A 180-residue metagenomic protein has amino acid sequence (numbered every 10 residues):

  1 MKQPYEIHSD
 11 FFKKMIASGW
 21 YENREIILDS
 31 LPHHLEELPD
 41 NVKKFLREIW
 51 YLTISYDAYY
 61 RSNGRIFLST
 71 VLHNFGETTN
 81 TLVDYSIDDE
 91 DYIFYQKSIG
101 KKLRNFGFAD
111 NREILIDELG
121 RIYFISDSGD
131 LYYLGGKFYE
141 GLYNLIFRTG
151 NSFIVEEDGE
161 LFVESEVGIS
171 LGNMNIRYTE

Functional and structural regions predicted by a protein language model:
M1-E113, N173-E180: A surface-exposed partner-binding patch
Y60, G64, F124, G159-E160: Residue-level signal for alpha-helical context at structural boundaries
N111-R112, R121, D130: Short acidic/polar mixed-charge low-complexity motifs
D117-G120, D127: Short acidic-glycine loop/turn motifs at beta-strand connectors
L119-I122, F138-E140: A short, sequence-level motif marking secondary-structure junctions
F124-D130, G136, V167-G168, E180: Secondary-structure transition/turn motif
G129-G159: Compact, glycine/acidic-enriched structural inserts
E157-E180: Charged phosphate-binding loop/patch that engages nucleotide di/tri-phosphates or the phosphate backbone of nucleic
